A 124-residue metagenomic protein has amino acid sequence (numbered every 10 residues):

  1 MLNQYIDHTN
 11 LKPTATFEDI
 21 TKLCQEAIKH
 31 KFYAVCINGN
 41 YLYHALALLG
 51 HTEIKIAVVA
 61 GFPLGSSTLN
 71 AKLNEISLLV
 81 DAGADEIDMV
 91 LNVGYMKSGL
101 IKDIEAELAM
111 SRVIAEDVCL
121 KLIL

Functional and structural regions predicted by a protein language model:
M1-P13, T21-I28: Generic N-terminal amphipathic, Lys/Arg-enriched alpha-helix
L2-T9, V35-I37, K55-A60, I87-M89 (+1 more regions): Hydrophobic faces of well-ordered beta-strands that scaffold small-molecule active sites in alpha/beta enzyme cores
A15-E26, L69-L79: Short, acidic/polar
C24-H44, A60-S67, I87-E105: Glycine-rich, proline-tolerant flexible connector loops at the mouths of alpha/beta enzymes
G39, Y43-L64, I101-I123: Alpha-helix-loop-beta-strand connector modules within alpha/beta enzyme cores
L48, V80-A82: Alpha-helix C-terminal capping segments
N74, A82-A84, M110: Acidic/glycine-rich phosphate/pyrophosphate-binding loops and surrounding catalytic core that coordinate Mg2+
